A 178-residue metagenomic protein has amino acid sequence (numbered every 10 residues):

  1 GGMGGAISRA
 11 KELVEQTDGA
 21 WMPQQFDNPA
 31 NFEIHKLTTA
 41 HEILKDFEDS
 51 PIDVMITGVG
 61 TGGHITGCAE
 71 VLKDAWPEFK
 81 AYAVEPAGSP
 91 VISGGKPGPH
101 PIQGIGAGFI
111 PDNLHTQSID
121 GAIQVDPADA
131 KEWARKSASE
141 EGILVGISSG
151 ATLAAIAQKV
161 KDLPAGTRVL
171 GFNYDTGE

Functional and structural regions predicted by a protein language model:
G1-V54, E85-A138: Small/polar-residue-rich loop-to-helix segments that shape phosphate-bearing ligand pockets
P23-F26, G58-G60, A83-E85, L170-D175: Short beta-strand segments
K45, E70, D74, A154-K161: Short, well-ordered alpha-helices that flank and scaffold nucleotide-derived cofactor binding pockets
E48, I52-V54, F79, I143-V145 (+2 more regions): Terminal helix/beta-alpha structural elements that buttress the NAD(P)+-binding lobe
T57, Q124, G146, G171: Redox-cofactor binding/interface segments in oxidoreductases and associated redox assembly factors
G58-A69, S148-I156: Short glycine/serine/threonine-rich phosphate/pyrophosphate-binding segments that cradle anionic phosphate groups
D74-A83, V160-R168: Phosphate-handling active-site elements
G108, A154-E178: Phosphate-binding loop/pocket of nucleotide- and phosphate-handling active sites
